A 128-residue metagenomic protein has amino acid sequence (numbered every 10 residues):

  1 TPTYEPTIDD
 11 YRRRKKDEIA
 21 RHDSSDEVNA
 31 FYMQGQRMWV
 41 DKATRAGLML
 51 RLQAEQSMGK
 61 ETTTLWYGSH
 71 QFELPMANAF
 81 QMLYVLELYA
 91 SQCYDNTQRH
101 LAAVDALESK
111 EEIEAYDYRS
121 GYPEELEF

Functional and structural regions predicted by a protein language model:
T1-F128: A preference for well-ordered globular domain cores that mediate specific macromolecular interactions or catalysis
